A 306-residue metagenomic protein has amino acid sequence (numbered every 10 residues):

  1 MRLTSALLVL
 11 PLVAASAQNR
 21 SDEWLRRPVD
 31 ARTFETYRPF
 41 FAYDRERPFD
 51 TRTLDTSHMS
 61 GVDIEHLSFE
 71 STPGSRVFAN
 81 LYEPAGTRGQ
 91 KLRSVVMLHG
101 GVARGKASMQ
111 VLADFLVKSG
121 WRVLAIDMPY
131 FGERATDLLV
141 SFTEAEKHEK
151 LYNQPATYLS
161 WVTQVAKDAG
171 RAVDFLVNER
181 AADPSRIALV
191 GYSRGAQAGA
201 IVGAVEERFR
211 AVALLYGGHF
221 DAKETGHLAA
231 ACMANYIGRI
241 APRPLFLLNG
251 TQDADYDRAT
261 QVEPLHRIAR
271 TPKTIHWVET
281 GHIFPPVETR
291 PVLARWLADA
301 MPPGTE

Functional and structural regions predicted by a protein language model:
V9-A17: Hydrophobic h-region of N-terminal signal peptides that target proteins for export in Gram-negative bacteria
Y43-R88: N-terminal cap/lid segment of alpha/beta-hydrolase-fold proteins
A79, Q90-G100: Short beta-strand element of the alpha/beta-hydrolase
G101-K167, K223-T225: Cap/lid segment of the alpha/beta-hydrolase catalytic domain
D127-F131, G218, G281: Short beta-to-alpha linker loops that shape the active-site pocket of alpha/beta-hydrolase fold enzymes
Q164-M233: Primarily recognizes the serine-hydrolase "nucleophile elbow" in alpha/beta-hydrolase and SGNH/GDSL folds
K223-T274: The feature captures the conserved acid-bearing segment of alpha/beta-hydrolase catalytic domains
R270-E306: C-terminal catalytic histidine-bearing segment of alpha/beta-hydrolase fold enzymes
